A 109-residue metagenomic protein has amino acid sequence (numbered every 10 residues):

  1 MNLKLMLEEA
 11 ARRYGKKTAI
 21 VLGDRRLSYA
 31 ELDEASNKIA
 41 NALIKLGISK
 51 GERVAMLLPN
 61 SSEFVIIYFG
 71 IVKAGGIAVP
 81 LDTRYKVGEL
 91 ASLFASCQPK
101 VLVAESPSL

Functional and structural regions predicted by a protein language model:
N2-L3, S108: Hydrophobic side chains within well-formed alpha-helices
E8, K16-S61, V65-F69, K86-A91 (+1 more regions): Conserved AMP-binding/adenylate-forming core of the ANL superfamily
N41, K45-L46, K73-L109: Structural core segment of the AMP-binding/adenylate-forming
